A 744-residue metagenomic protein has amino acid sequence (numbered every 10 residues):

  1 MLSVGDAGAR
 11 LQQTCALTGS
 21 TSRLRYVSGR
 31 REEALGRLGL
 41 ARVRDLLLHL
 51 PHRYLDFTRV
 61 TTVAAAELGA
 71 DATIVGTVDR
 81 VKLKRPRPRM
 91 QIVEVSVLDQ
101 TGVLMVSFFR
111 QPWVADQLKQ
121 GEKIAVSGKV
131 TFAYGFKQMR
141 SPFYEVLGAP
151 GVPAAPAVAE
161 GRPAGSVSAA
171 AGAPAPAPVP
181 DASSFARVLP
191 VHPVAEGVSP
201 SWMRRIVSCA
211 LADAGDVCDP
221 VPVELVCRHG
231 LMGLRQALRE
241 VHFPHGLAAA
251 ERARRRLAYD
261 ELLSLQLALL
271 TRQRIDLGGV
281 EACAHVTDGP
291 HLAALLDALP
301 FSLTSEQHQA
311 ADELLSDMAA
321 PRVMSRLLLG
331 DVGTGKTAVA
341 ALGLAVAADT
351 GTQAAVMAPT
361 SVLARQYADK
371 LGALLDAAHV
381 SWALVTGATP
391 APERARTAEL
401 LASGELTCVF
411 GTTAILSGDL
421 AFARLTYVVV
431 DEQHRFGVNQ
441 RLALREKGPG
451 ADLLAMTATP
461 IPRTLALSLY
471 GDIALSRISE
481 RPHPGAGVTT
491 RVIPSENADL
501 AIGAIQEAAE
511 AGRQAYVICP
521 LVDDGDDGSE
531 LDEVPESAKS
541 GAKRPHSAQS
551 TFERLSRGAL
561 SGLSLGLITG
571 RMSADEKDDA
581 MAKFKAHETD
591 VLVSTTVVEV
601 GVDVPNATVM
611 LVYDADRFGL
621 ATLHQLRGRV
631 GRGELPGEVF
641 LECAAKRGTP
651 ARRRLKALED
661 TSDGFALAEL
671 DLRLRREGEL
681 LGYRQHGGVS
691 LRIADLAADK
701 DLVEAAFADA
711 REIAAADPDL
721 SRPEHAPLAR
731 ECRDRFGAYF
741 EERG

Functional and structural regions predicted by a protein language model:
L2-Y26, R30-A34: Extended, structured, electrostatic nucleic-acid-contact surfaces
R23, R30-A34, R42, V280-L329: Conserved pre-motif I regulatory segment
R31, K84-A298: Upstream accessory/linker segments immediately N-terminal to the RecA-like ATPase cores of bacterial MutS and a subset
H49-T77: OB-fold nucleic-acid-binding modules
T77, K129-V130, A268, A615 (+1 more regions): Short, surface-exposed secondary-structure boundary micro-motifs
L277-E281, T304, Q309-D312, R322-K656 (+2 more regions): Inter-lobe coupling/hinge segments of SF2-like helicase ATPases
E634, E638, K646-G744: C-terminal accessory region of SF2 helicases/translocases
